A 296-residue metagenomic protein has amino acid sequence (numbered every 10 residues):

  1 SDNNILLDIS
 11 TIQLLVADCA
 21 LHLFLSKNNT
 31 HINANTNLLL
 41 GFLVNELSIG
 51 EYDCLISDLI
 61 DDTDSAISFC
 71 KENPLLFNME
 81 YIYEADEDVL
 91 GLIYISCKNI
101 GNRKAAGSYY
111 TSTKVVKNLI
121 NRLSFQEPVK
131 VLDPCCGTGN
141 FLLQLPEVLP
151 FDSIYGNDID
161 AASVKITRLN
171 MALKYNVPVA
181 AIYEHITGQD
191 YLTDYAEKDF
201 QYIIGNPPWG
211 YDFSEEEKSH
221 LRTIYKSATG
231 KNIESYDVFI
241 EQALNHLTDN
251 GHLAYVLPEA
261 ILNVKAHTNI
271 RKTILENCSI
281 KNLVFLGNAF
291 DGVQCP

Functional and structural regions predicted by a protein language model:
S1-L173, Q189-D190, N263-I270: Class I S-adenosyl-L-methionine
Q13, A180, Q294-P296: A short, structural micro-pattern
N29, N176-V177, F213-E216: Charged, solvent-exposed alpha-helical segments that act as regulatory interaction surfaces
Y110-V115, C136, L142-L143, F151 (+3 more regions): Signature of N6-adenine DNA methyltransferases within the class I
P178-D190: Conserved SAM-binding strand-loop segment of SAM-dependent methyltransferases
